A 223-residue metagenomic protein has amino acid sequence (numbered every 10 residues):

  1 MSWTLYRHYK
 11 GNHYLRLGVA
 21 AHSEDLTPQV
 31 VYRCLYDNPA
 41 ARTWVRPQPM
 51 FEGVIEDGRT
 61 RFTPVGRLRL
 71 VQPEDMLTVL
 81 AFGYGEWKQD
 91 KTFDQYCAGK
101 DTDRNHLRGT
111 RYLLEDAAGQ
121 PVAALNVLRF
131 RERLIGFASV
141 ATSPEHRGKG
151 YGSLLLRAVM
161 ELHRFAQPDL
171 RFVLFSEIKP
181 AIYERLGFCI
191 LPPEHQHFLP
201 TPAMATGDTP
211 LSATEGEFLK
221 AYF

Functional and structural regions predicted by a protein language model:
M1-L68: Mixed-charge, low-complexity intrinsically disordered regions
G66-D101, H106-D116, P121, D208-F223: Short amphipathic alpha-helix that is part of the acyltransferase structural core
R111-L113, G119-R129, R133-A141: Conserved beta-strand in the GNAT
V140-G148, I178: A short, internal acetyl-CoA/4′-phosphopantetheine-binding micro-motif in the GNAT/acyltransferase core
H146-A158: Conserved acetyl-CoA pyrophosphate-binding loop and the N-cap/start of the following alpha-helix in GNAT-like
P168-L170, E177-T201: Conserved active-site alpha-helix within GNAT-family acetyltransferase domains
